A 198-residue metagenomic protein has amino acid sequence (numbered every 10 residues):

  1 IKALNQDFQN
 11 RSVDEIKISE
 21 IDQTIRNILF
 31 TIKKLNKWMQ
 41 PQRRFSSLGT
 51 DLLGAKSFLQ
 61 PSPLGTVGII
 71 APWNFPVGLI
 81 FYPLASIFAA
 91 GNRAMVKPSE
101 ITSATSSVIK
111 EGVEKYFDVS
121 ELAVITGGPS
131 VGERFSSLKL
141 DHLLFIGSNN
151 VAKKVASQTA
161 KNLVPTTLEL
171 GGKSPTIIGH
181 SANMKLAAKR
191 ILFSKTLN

Functional and structural regions predicted by a protein language model:
I1-S57: N-terminal Rossmann-like NAD(P)+-binding subdomain of aldehyde/semialdehyde dehydrogenases
I28, G91, L122, L143 (+1 more regions): Residue-level signal for inorganic ion chemistry
S47-Y116, L163, K185: Conserved small-residue-rich beta-alpha loop and adjacent elements that most often cradle the phosphate/pyrophosphate
K56-S57, V124-D141: A structured beta-alpha segment of the ubiquitous adenosine-cofactor-binding alpha/beta core
N92, K97-S99, T126, I146-G147 (+1 more regions): Short beta->alpha connector loops at strand-helix junctions that form conserved, small/polar/Pro-enriched
D118-V124: A glycine-rich helix N-cap at a beta->alpha junction
N150-N198: ALDH superfamily catalytic-core signature
